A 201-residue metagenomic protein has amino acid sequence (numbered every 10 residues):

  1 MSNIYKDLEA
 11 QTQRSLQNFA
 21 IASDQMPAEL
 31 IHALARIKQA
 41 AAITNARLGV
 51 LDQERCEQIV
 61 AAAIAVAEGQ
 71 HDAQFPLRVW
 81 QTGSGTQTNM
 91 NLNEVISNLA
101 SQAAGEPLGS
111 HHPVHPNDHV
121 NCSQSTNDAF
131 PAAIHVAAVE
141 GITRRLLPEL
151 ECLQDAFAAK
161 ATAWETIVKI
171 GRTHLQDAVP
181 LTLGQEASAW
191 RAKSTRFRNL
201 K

Functional and structural regions predicted by a protein language model:
M1-K201: Conserved, well-structured ligand/cofactor-binding cores
